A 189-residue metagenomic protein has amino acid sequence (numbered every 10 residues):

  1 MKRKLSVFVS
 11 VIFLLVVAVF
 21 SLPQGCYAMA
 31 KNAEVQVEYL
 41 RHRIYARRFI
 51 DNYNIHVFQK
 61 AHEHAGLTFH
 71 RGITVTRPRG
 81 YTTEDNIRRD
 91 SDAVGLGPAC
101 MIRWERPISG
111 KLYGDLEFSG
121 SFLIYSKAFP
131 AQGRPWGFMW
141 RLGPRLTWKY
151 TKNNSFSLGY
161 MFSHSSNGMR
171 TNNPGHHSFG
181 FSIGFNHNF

Functional and structural regions predicted by a protein language model:
M1-A30: Cleavable N-terminal export/targeting peptides
S21-V75, S182-F189: Short glycine/proline- and aromatic-enriched beta-strand/turn motifs that initiate or cap beta-hairpins
K31, R47-Y53, D92-P98, R134-W140 (+1 more regions): Residues that define the transmembrane beta-barrel architecture of outer-membrane proteins
N32, R145-F189: Predominantly the C-terminal beta-signal and adjacent terminal strand-loop region of outer-membrane beta-barrel
N32-Y39, R79-T83, G120-S126, M161-S166: Flexible, solvent-exposed coil segments and beta strand-coil junctions, predominantly the extracellular/periplasmic
A33-Y39, F69-I73, C100, L116-G120 (+3 more regions): Membrane-embedded beta-strand positions of outer-membrane beta-barrel proteins
H42-R43, E84-D90, S126-Q132, N167-N172: Extracellular loop and loop/strand-boundary signature of outer-membrane beta-barrel proteins
D51-A128, N186: Gram-negative (and chloroplast) outer-membrane scaffold detector with strong preference for beta-barrel transmembrane
